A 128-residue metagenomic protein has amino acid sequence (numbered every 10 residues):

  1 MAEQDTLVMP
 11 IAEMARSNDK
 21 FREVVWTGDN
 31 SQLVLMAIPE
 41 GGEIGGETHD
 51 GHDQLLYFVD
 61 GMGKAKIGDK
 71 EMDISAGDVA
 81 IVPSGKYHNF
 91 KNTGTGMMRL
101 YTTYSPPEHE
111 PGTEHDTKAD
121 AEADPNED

Functional and structural regions predicted by a protein language model:
M1-S31, G45, H115-D128: A short, N-terminal "cap"/entry segment at the start of jelly-roll beta-barrel domains of the cupin/DSBH fold
D19, V34-H49: Conserved short histidine dyad/triad with adjacent acidic residue
D29-S31, E40-E43, M62-K64, P106-E110: Short, charged/polar surface micro-motifs in flexible loops or helix N-caps
S31, E40, G51, K70 (+2 more regions): A generic "binding-loop/recognition-motif" signal
E43-G45, K64, A80, S84-F90: Histidine-centered metal-chelating micro-motifs
H52-G63: Glycine- and acidic-residue-biased ligand/ion/polar-headgroup-sensing regions
K70-S84: Short acidic-glycine-tyrosine-enriched beta hairpin
S84-E110: Ligand-binding loop in jelly-roll beta-barrel domains
